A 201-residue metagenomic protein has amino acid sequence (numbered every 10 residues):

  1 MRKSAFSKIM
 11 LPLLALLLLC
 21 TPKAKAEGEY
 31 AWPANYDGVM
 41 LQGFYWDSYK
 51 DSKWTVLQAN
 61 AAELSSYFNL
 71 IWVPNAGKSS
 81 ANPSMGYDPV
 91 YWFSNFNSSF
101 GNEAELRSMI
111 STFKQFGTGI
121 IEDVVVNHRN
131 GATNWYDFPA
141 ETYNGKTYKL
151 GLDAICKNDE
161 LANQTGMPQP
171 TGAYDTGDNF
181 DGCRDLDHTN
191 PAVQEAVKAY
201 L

Functional and structural regions predicted by a protein language model:
M1-M10: Bacterial N-terminal signal peptides that target proteins for export
M10-L19: Bacterial N-terminal signal peptides
K23: Conserved N-terminal glycine/acidic-rich loop preference
A26-A31, N35-A62, S66-L201: Substrate-binding/active-site clefts of carbohydrate-active enzymes
